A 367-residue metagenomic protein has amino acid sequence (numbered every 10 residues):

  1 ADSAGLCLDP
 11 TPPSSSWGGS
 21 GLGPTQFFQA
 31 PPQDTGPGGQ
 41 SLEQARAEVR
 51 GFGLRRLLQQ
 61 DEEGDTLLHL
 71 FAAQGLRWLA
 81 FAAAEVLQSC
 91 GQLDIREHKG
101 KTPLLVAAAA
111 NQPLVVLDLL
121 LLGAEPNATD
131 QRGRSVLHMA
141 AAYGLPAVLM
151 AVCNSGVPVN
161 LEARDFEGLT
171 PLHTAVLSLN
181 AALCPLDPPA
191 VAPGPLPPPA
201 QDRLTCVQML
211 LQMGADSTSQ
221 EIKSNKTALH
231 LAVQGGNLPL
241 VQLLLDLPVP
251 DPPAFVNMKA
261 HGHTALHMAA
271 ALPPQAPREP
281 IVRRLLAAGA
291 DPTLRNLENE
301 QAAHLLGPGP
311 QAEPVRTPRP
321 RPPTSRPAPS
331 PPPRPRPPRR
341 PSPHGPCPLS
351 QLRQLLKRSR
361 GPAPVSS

Functional and structural regions predicted by a protein language model:
A1-L57, D61, A287-T293, E298 (+1 more regions): Intrinsically disordered, low-complexity regulatory regions that flank or link repeat-based scaffolds
Q29, T35-K99, V106-A109: WD40 beta-propeller repeat fold
V49-L54, A84-G91, L117-E125, M150-V159 (+4 more regions): Ankyrin repeat domain, specifically the short helix-to-loop turn at the C-terminus of the second helix of each repeat
Q59-Q60, Q92-R96, N127-T129, N160-R164 (+3 more regions): Ankyrin repeat boundary signal
G64, G100, G133, G168 (+3 more regions): Start-of-repeat signature of ankyrin repeats
L70-L76, V106-Q112, M139-L145, T174-R203 (+3 more regions): Ankyrin repeat A-helix N-terminal signature
S89, D94-A163: A generic tandem-repeat structural signature
M139-A140, K226-L229, Q234, A260-R321: Ankyrin-repeat TPLH-centered helix-turn motif and closely related helix/turn capping elements of eukaryotic
